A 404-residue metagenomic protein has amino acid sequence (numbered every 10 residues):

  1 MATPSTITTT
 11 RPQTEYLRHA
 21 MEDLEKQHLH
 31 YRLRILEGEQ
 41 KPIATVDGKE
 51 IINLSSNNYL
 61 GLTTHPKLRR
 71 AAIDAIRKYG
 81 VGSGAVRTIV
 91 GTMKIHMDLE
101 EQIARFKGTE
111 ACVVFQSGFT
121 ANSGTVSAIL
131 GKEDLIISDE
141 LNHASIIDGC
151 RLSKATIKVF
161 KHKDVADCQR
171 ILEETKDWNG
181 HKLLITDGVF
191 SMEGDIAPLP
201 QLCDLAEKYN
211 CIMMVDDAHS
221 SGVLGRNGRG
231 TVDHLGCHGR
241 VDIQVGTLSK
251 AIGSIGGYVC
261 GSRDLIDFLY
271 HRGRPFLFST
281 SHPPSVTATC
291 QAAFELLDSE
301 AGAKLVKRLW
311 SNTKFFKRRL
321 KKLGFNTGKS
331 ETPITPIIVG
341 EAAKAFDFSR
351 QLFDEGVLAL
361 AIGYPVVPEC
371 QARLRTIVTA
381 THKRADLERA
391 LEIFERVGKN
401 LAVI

Functional and structural regions predicted by a protein language model:
M1-A2, P66, R70-D74, K78 (+3 more regions): PLP-dependent enzyme catalytic core of the Aspartate aminotransferase-like
Q13, R18-Y79, C211: N-terminal "arm"/small-domain region of PLP-dependent enzymes with the aminotransferase-like
R70, D74-G118: Conserved N-terminal alpha-helix of the aminotransferase class I/II PLP-enzyme fold
T125-A144: Conserved PLP-anchoring active-site segment centered on the Schiff-base-forming lysine
K158-V215: Active-site phosphate-binding strand-loop segment of PLP-dependent enzymes
N227, D233-F268: Active-site PLP attachment segment
A251-L320, F325-G328: PLP-dependent aminotransferase class I/II
A303-K314, K321-E355, Q371, V378-A380: Conserved PLP-binding catalytic core of the aspartate aminotransferase-like
